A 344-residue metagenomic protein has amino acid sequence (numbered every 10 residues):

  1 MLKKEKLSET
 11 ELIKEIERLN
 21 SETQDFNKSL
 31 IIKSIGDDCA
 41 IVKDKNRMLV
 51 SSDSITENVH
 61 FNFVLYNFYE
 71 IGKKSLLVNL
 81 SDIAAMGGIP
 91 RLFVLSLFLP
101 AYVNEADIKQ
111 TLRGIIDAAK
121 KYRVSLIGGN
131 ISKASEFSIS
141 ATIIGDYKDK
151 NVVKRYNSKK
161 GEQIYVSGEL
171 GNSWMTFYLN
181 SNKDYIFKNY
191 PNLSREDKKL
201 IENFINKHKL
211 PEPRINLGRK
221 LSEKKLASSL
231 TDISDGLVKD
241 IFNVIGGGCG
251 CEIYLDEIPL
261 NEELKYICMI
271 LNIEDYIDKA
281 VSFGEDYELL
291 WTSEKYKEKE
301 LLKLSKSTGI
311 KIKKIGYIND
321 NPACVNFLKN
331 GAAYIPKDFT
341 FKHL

Functional and structural regions predicted by a protein language model:
M1-L344: Helix-biased detector of long, well-ordered alpha-helical tracts
